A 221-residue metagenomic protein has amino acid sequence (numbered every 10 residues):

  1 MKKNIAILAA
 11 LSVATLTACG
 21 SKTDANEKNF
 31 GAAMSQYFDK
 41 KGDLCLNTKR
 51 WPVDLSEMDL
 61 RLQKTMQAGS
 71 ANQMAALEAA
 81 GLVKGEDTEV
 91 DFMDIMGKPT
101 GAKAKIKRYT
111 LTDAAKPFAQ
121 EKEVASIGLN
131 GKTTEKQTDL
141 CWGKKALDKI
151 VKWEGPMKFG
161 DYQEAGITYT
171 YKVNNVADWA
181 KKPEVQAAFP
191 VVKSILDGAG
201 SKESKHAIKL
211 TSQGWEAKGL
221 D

Functional and structural regions predicted by a protein language model:
K2-A10: Sec-dependent signal peptide recognition, specifically the positively charged N-region followed immediately by
T15-A18: C-terminal motif of bacterial Sec signal peptides marking the signal peptidase cleavage site
G20-T23: Bacterial signal peptide processing site
F38-G69: Post-signal-peptide N-terminal segment of Sec-exported extracytoplasmic proteins
Q67-K84, E89: Basic amphipathic alpha-helical segments that dock to polyanions
K84, G166-A180, P190, S194-D221: Short beta-strand edge/turn micro-motifs at domain boundaries
K84-C141: Accessory beta->alpha helical hairpin/"wing" motif in late/C-terminal subdomains of nucleic-acid enzymes
P117-G128, E135-T168, K172-W179: Surface-exposed, charged secondary-structure patches
